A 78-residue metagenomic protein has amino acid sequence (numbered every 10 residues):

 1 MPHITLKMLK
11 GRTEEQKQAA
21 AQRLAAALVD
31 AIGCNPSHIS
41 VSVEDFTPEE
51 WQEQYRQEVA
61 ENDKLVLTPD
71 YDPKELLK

Functional and structural regions predicted by a protein language model:
P2-K78: A domain-level signal for the structural core that forms small-molecule/cofactor-binding pockets and catalytic centers
